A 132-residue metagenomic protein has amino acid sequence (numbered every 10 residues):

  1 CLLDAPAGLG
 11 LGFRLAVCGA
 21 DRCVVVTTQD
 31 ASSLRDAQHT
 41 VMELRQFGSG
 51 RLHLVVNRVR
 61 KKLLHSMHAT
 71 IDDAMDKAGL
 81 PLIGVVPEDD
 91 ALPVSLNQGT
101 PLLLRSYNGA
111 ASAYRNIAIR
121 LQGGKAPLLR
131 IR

Functional and structural regions predicted by a protein language model:
C1-E88, V94: Conserved catalytic-core segment of NTP-binding enzymes
H39, A113-N116, R120: Alpha-helical scaffold segments in soluble metabolic enzymes
N97-A111: C-terminal boundary of histidine-terminating zinc-finger modules
I117-R132: A cross-taxonomic marker for long C-terminal extensions/tails that follow the last structured domain
